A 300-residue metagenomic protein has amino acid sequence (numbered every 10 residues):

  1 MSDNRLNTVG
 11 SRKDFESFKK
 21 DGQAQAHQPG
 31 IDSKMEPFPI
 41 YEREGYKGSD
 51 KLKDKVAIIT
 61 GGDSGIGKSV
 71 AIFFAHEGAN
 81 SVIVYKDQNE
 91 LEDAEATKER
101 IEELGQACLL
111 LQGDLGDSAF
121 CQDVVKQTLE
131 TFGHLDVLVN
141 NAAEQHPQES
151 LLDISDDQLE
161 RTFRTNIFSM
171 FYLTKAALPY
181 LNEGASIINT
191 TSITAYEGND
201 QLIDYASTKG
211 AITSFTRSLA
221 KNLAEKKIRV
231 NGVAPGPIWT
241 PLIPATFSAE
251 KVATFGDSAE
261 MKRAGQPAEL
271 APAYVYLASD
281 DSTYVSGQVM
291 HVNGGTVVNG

Functional and structural regions predicted by a protein language model:
D3-V9, M35, R43-E44, Q148 (+2 more regions): Short C-terminal tail/terminal secondary-structure segment of NAD(P)H-dependent dehydrogenase/reductase domains
D14, K19-K20, Q122, A143-E160 (+2 more regions): Conserved mid-core segment of classical short-chain dehydrogenase/reductases
L91, L111-V125, D156, A268-E269: The beta1-alpha1 cofactor-binding region of Rossmann-like NAD(H)/NADP(H)-dependent oxidoreductases
D136, L152-F171, I188, I212 (+1 more regions): Catalytic Tyr-X3-Lys loop
T174, T208, T216: Active-site helix of classical SDR
P179, K221-E225, T283: Alpha-helical segment proximal to the catalytic Tyr-Lys
S192: Residue(s) in the substrate-gating loop at a strand-loop-helix junction that position the organic substrate next
A259-L270: A conserved structural motif in NAD(P)-dependent oxidoreductases
